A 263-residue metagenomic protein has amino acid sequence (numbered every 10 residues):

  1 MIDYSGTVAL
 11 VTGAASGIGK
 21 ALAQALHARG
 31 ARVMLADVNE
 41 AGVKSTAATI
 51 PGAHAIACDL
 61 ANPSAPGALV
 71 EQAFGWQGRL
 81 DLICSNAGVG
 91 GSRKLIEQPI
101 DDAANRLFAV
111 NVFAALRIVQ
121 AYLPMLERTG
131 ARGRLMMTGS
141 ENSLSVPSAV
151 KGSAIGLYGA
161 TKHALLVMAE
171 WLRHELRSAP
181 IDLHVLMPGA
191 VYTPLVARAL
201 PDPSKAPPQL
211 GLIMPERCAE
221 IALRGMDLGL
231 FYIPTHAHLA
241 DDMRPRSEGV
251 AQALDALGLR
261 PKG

Functional and structural regions predicted by a protein language model:
I2-M34: Canonical Rossmann dinucleotide-binding motif of NAD(H)/NADP(H)-dependent dehydrogenases/reductases, specifically
T7, R79-L80, L126-E141, S178-I181: Active-site loop of short-chain dehydrogenase/reductase
R29-S45: Conserved glycine-rich Rossmann-like NAD(P)H-binding loop of the short-chain dehydrogenase/reductase
E40-A41, I56-A68, D101: The beta1-alpha1 cofactor-binding region of Rossmann-like NAD(H)/NADP(H)-dependent oxidoreductases
G67, G90-N105, S148-K151: Conserved mid-core segment of classical short-chain dehydrogenase/reductases
M136-A164, A169-E170, H174-R177, A190: Catalytic loop of short-chain dehydrogenase/reductase
V185, P201, K205-D242: C-terminal helical subdomain
